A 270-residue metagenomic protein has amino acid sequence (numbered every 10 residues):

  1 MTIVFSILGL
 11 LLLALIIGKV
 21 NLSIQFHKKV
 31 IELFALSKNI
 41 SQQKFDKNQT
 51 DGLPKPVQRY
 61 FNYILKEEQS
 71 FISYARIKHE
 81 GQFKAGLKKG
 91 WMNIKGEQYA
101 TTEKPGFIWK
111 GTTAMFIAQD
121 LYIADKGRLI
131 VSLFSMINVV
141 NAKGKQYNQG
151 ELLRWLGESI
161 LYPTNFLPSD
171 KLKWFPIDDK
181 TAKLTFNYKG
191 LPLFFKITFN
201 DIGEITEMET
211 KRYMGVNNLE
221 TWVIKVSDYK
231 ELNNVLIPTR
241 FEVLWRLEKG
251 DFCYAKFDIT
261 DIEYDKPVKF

Functional and structural regions predicted by a protein language model:
M1-K38: N-terminal membrane-anchoring alpha-helices
F26-R76: N-terminal leader/targeting segments and the immediate start of mature chains
Q58-N138: N-terminal mature ectodomain segment of secretory-pathway/periplasmic proteins
F61, K95-Q98, K126-S132, F166-D170 (+4 more regions): Buried hydrophobic residues that stabilize the cores of well-folded domains
I72-K78, T102-W109, I177-T185, I205-E207 (+1 more regions): Short, hydrophobic/aromatic-rich segments at coil-to-beta transitions
T112-A118, F134-V139, K211-G215, E242-E248: Short, solvent-exposed aromatic-acidic interface loops
V131-G190: Flexible, processing/modification-adjacent segments and terminal tails in exported/periplasmic/extracellular proteins
A182-Y264, V268: Gly/Pro-enriched, hydrophobic low-complexity segments that function as extracytoplasmic propeptides/linkers
